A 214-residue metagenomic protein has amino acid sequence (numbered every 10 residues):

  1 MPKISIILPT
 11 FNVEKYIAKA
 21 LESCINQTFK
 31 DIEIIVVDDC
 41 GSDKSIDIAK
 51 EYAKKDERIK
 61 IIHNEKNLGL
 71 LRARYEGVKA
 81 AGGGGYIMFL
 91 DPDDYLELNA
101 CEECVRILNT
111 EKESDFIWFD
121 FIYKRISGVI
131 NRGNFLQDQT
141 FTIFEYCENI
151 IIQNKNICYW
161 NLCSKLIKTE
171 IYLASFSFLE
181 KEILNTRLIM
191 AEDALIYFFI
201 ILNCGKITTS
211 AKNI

Functional and structural regions predicted by a protein language model:
N12-N26: Short, well-formed alpha-helical segments that are part of the catalytic scaffolds of diverse glycosyltransferases
A18, D43-Y52, Y95, N99: Acidic helix N-cap motif at the loop->helix transition within catalytic regions of sugar-transfer enzymes
S23, D38-D47, K66: A conserved acidic beta->alpha catalytic loop
D31-C40, K60-N64, D91-P92: Short beta-strand/loop segment that forms part of the nucleotide-sugar
N64-G83: Glycine-rich, basic loop-to-helix element that forms the pyrophosphate-binding segment of sugar-nucleotide handling
I87: Short aromatic/hydrophobic "clamp" motif used to bind/position activated sugar donors
N99-F135: Conserved donor NDP-sugar-binding/catalytic core segment of glycosyltransferases
C147-I214: Conserved nucleotide-sugar donor-binding catalytic segment
